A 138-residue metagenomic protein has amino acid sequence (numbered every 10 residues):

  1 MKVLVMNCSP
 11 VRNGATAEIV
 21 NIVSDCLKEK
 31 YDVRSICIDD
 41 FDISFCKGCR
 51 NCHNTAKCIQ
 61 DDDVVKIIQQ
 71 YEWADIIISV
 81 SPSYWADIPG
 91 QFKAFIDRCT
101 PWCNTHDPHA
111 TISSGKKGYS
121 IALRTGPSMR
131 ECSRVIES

Functional and structural regions predicted by a protein language model:
M1-P108: N-terminal beta1-alpha1-beta2 submodule of the flavodoxin-like/Rossmannoid cofactor-binding fold
Q91, D107-S138: Short, glycine-/small-residue-rich phosphate/pyrophosphate-handling segment
